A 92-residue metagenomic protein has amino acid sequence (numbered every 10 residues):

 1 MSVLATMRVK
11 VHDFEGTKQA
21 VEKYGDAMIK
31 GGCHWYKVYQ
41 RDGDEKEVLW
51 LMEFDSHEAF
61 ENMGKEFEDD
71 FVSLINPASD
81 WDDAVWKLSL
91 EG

Functional and structural regions predicted by a protein language model:
S2-K10, K37-E66: Short, well-ordered beta-strand segments in beta-rich or mixed alpha/beta enzyme and ligand-binding folds
V3, I29-L49, V72-G92: Glycine-rich beta-strand-turn "strand-cap" elements at beta-sheet edges
H12-F14, H57, E91: Generic structural motif
D13-Y36, E68-V72: Short amphipathic alpha-helical segments
A20-M28, W50-D55, K65, P77: General N-terminal targeting signals
